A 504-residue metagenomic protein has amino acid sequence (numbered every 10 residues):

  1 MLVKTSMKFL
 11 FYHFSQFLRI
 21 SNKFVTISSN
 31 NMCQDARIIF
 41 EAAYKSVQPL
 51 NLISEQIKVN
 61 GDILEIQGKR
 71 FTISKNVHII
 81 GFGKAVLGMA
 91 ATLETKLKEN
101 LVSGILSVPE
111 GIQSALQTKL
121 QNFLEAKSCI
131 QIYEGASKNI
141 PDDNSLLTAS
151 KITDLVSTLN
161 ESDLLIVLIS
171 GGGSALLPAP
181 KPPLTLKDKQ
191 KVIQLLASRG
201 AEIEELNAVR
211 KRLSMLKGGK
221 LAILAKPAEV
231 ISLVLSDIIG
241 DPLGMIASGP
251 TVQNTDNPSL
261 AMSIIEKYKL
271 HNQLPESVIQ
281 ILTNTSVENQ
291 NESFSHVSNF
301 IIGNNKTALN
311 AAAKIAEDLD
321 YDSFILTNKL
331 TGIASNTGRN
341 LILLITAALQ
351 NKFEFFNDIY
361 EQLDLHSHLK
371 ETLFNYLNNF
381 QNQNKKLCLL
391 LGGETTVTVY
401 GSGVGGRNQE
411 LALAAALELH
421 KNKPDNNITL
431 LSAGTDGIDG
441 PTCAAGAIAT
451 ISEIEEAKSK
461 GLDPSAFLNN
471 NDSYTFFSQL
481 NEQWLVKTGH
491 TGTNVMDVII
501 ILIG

Functional and structural regions predicted by a protein language model:
M1-V25: N-terminal mitochondrial targeting presequence
F17, F24-H78, L87-K96, N139-N160 (+3 more regions): N-terminal glycine-/serine-/threonine-rich phosphate-binding loop
T92-N100, T118-I130, P180-K191, I223-P227 (+4 more regions): A glycine- and small-aliphatic-rich helix-loop capping segment at beta-alpha/alpha-beta transitions that lines
V108-G111, A115, Q290-N291, K386 (+1 more regions): Active-site catalytic microenvironments in core metabolic enzymes, especially phosphate/sugar-handling
P109-E161, V209-R210: Glycine-rich oxoanion-binding loops at beta->alpha junctions
P182-L186, Q190-Q273: Internal gly/pro-rich beta-alpha loop/helix module that stabilizes soluble enzyme cofactors or their anionic handles
R210, A225-I231, A247, Q253-L349: Accessory alpha-helical/coil subdomains and C-terminal extensions that flank or cap enzyme catalytic cores
L413-G504: Internal helix-turn-beta structural module
